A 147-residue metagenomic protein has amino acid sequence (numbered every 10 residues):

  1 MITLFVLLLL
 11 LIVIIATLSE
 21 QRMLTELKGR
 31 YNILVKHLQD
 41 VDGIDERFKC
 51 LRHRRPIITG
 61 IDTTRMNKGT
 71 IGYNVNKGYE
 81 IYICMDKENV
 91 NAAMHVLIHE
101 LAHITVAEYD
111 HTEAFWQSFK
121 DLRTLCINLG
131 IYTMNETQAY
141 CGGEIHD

Functional and structural regions predicted by a protein language model:
I2-A92, E108-D147: Metalloprotease/metallohydrolase-associated module, dominated by Zn2+-dependent proteases
H95-A107: Active-site recognition of the HExxH zinc-binding catalytic motif
